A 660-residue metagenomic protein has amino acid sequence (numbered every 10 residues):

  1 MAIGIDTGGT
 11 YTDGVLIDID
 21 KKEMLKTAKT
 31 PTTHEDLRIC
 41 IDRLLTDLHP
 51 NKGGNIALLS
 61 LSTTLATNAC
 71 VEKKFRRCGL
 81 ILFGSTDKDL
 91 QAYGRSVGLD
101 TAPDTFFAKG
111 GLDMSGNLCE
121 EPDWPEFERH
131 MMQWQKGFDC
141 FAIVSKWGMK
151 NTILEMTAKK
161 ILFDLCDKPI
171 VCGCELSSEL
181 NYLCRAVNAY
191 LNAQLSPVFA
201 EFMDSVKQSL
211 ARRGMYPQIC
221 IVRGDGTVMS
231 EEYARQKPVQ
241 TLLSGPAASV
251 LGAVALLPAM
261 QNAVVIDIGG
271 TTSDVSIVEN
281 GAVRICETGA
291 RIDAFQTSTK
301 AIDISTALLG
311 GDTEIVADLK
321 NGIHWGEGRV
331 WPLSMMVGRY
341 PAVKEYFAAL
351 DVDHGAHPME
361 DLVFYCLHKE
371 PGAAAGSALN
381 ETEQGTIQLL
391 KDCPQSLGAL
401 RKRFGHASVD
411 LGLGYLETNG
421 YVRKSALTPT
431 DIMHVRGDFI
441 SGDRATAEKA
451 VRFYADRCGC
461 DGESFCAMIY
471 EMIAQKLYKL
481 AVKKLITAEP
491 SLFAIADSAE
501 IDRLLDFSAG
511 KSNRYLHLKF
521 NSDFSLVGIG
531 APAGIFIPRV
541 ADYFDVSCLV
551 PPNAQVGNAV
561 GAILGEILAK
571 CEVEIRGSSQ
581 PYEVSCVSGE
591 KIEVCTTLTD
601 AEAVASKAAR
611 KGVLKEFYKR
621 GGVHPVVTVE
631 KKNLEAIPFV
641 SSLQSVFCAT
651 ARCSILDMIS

Functional and structural regions predicted by a protein language model:
M1-S660: N-terminally biased helix-coil "hinge/interface" segments that flank
